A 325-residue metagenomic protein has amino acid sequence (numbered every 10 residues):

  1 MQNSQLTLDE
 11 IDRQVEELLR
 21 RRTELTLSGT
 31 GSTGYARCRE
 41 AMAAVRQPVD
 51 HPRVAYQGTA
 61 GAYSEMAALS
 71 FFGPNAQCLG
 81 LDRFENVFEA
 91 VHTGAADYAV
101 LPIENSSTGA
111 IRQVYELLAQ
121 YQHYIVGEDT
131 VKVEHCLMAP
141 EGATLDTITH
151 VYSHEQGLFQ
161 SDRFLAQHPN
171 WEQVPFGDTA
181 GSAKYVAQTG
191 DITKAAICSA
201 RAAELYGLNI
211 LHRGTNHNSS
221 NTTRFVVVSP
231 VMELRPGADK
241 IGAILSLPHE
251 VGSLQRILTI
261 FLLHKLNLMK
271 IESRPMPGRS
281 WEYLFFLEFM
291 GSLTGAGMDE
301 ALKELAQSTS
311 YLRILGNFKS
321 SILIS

Functional and structural regions predicted by a protein language model:
M1-S325: Domain-level signature for soluble enzymes in the chorismate/prephenate branch of the shikimate pathway
